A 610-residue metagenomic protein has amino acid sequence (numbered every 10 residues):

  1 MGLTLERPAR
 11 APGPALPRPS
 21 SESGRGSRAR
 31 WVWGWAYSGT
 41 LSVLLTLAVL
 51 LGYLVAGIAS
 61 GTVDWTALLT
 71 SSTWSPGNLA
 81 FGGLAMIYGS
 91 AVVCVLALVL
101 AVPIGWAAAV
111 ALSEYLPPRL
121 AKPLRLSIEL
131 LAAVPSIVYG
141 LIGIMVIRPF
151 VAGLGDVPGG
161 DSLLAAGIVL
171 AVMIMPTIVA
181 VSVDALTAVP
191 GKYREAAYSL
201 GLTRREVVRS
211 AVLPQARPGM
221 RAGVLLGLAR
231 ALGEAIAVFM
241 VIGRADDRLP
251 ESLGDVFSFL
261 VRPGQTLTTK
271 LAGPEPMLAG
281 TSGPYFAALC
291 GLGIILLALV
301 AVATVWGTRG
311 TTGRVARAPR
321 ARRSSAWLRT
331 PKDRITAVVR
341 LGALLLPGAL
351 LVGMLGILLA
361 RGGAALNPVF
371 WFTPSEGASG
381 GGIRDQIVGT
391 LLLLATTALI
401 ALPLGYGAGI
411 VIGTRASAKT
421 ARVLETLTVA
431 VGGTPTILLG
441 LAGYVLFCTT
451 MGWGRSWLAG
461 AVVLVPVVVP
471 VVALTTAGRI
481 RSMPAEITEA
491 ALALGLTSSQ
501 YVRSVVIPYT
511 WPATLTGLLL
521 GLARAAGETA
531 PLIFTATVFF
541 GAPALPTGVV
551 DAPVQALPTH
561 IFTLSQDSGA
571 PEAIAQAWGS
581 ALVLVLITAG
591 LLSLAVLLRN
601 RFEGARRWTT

Functional and structural regions predicted by a protein language model:
M1-T40, W306-L346, A595-T610: Transmembrane alpha-helical segments of polytopic membrane transport and secretion proteins
R18-W35, L54-A97, P117-P118, G273-F286 (+4 more regions): Periplasmic/extracellular loop-to-transmembrane helix junction in inner-membrane transport proteins
G24, L96-I128, P149, T304-G313 (+3 more regions): Transmembrane-helix boundary motif in ABC transporter permease subunits
A29, P117-K122, P190, R194-V224 (+4 more regions): Amphipathic cytosolic juxtamembrane alpha-helices at the membrane-cytosol interface of multi-pass membrane transporters
Y88, V92-L100, I104, A108 (+10 more regions): Hydrophobic alpha-helical transmembrane segments of multipass integral membrane proteins, especially permease/channel
E129-L170, V429-V467: Generic hydrophobic transmembrane alpha-helix motif, especially the helices
G153, F239-L297, L532-L586: Interhelical loop and adjacent transmembrane-helix boundary motif in polytopic membrane transport permeases
V181-S182, R204-R244, T475-T476, S498-A536: Transmembrane alpha-helices
